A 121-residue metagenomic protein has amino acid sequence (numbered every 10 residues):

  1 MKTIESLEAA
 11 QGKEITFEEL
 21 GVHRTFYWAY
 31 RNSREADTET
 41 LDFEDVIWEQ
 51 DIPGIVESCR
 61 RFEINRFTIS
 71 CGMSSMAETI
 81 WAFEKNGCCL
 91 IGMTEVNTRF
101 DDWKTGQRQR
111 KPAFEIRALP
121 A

Functional and structural regions predicted by a protein language model:
M1-S74: An N-terminal amphipathic alpha-helical segment
G21, A36, G87, K104-G106: Intrinsic-disorder/low-complexity loop/linker signature
M73-S75, P120-A121: Residues that cap or initiate secondary-structure elements
M76-L90: Short, aromatic/basic amphipathic alpha-helical patches
C89-A121: C-terminal edge-of-domain segments
